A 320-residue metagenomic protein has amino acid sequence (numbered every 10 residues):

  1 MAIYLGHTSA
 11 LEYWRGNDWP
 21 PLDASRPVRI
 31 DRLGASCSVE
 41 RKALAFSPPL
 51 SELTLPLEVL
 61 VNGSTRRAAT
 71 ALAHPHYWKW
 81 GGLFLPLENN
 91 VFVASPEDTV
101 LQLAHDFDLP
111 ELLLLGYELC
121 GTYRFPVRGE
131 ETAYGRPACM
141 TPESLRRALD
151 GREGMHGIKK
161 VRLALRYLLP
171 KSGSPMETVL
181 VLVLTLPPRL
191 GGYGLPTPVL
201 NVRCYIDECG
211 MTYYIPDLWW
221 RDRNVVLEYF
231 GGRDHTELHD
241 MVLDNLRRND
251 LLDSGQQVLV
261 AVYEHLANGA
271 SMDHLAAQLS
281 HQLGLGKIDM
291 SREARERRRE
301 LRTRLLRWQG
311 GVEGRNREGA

Functional and structural regions predicted by a protein language model:
M1-H156, M290-A320: Short gly/ser-rich loop at a beta-strand->alpha-helix junction or flexible surface loop bordering the NTP-binding
G135-A320: Surface segments flanking catalytic/ligand-binding clefts of nucleic-acid enzymes
